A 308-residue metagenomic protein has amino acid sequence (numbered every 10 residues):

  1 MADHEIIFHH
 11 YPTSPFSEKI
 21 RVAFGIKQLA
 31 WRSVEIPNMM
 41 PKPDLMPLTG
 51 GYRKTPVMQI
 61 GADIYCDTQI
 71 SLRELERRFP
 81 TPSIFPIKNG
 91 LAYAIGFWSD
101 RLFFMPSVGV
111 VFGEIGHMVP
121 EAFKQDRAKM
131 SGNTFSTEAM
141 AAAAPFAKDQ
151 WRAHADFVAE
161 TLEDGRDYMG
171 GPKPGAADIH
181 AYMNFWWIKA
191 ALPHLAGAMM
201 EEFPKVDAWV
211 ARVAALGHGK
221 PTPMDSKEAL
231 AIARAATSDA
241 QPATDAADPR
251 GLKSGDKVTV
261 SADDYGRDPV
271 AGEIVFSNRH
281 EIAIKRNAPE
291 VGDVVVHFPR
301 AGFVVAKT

Functional and structural regions predicted by a protein language model:
M1-M130, E138, P145, L252 (+4 more regions): GST-like domain detector, emphasizing the conserved glutathione-binding G-site in the N-terminal thioredoxin-like
H4, F8-F16, A208-K227: N-terminal short leaders/motifs
I84-I87, M169-G171, T222-P223: Short, hydrophobic secondary-structure boundary micro-motifs
S99-A215: GST-like fold's C-terminal all-alpha helical module
P174-A176, L252-G255: Short gly/pro-enriched beta-turn/loop segments at secondary-structure junctions
N184, S226-A229, D263: Histidine- and/or cysteine-centered catalytic micro-motif in compact active-site loops
H218-S254: Mixed-charge, Lys/Arg-rich low-complexity intrinsically disordered regions
